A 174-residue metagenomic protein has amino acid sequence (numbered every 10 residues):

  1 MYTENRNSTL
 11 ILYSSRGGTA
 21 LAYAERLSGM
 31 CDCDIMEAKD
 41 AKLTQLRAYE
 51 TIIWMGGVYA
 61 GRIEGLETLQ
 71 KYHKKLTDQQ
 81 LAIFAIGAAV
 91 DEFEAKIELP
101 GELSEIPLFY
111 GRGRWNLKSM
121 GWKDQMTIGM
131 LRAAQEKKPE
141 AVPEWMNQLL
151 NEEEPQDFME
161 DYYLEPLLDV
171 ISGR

Functional and structural regions predicted by a protein language model:
M1-Y72, L76-T77, D169-R174: N-terminal beta1-alpha1-beta2 submodule of the flavodoxin-like/Rossmannoid cofactor-binding fold
Y2-N5, V58-R174: FMN-binding flavodoxin-like domain, especially the glycine-rich phosphate-binding loop
